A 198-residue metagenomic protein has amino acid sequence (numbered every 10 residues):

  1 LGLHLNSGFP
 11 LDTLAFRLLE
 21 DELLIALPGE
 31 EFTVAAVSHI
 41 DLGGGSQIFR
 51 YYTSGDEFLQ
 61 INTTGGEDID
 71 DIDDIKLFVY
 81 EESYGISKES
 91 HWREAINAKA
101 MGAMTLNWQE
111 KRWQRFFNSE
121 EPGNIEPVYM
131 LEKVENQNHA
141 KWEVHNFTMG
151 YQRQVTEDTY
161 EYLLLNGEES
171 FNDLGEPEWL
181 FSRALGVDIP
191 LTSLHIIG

Functional and structural regions predicted by a protein language model:
L1-E31, V37-G198: Mixed-charge, low-complexity intrinsically disordered regions
